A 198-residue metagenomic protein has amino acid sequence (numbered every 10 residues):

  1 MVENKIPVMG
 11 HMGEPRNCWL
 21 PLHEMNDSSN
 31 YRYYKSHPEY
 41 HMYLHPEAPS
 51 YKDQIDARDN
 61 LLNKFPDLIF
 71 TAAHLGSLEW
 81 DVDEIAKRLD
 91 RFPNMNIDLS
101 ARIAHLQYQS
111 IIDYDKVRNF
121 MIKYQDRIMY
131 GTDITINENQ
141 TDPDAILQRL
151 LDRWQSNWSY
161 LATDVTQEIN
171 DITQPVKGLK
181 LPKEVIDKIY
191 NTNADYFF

Functional and structural regions predicted by a protein language model:
M1-E84: Divalent metal-binding pocket/active-site signature
P46, K52-N60, I69-F198: H/E-rich (His + Asp/Glu) clusters that bind or coordinate divalent metals
